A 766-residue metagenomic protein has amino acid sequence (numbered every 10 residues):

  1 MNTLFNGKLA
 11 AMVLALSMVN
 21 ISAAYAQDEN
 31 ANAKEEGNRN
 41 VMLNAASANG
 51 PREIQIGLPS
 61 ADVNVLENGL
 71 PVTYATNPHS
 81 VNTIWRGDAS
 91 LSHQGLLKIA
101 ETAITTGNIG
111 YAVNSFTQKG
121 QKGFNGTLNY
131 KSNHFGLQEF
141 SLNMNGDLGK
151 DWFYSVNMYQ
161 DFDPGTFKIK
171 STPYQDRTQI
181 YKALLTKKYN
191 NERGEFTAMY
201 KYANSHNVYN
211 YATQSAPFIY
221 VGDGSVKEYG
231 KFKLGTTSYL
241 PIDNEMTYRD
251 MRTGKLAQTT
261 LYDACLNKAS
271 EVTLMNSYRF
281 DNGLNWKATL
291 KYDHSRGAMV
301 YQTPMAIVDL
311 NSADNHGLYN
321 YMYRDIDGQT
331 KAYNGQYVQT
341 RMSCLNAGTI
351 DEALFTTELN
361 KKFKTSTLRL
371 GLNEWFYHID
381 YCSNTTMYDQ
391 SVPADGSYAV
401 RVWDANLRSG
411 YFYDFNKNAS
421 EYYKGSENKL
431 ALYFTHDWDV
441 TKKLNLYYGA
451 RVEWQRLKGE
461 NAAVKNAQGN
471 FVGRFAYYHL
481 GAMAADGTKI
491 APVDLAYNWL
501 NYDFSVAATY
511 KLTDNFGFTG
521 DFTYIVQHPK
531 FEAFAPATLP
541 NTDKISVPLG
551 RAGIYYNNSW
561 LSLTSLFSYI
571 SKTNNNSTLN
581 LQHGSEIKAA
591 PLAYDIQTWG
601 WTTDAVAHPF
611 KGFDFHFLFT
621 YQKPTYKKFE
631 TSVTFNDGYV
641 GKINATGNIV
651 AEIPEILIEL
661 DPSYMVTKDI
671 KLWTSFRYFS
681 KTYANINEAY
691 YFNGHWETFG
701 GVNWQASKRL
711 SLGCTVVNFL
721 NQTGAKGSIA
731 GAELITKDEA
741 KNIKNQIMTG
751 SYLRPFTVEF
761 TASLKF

Functional and structural regions predicted by a protein language model:
V19, Q27-G123: Acidic, small-polar-rich N-terminal luminal/periplasmic segments of exported/outer-membrane proteins
Q27, S680-Y683, V702-F766: C-terminal beta-signal and adjacent terminal beta-strands/loops of Gram-negative outer-membrane beta-barrel proteins
T76, A89-G95, T102-A183, Y189-F196 (+1 more regions): Outer-membrane beta-barrel translocator/receptor signature
N125, D151-Y154, N191-F196, G283-W286 (+10 more regions): Repeated loop/turn-to-beta-strand initiation elements of outer-membrane beta-barrel proteins
P173, T186, E195-T273, A298-C344 (+2 more regions): Acidic/polar loop-and-plug regions of large Gram-negative outer-membrane beta-barrel proteins
R252-Y301, V338-S383, N416-Y447, V493-K511 (+9 more regions): Outer-membrane beta-barrel transmembrane strands
I350, T367-Y377, C382-T386, Q390-T573 (+5 more regions): Structural signature of Gram-negative outer-membrane beta-barrels, strongest in the C-terminal barrel of TonB-dependent
K442, W560-S562, L566-T578, A589-I686 (+2 more regions): Gram-negative outer-membrane beta-barrel transporters
